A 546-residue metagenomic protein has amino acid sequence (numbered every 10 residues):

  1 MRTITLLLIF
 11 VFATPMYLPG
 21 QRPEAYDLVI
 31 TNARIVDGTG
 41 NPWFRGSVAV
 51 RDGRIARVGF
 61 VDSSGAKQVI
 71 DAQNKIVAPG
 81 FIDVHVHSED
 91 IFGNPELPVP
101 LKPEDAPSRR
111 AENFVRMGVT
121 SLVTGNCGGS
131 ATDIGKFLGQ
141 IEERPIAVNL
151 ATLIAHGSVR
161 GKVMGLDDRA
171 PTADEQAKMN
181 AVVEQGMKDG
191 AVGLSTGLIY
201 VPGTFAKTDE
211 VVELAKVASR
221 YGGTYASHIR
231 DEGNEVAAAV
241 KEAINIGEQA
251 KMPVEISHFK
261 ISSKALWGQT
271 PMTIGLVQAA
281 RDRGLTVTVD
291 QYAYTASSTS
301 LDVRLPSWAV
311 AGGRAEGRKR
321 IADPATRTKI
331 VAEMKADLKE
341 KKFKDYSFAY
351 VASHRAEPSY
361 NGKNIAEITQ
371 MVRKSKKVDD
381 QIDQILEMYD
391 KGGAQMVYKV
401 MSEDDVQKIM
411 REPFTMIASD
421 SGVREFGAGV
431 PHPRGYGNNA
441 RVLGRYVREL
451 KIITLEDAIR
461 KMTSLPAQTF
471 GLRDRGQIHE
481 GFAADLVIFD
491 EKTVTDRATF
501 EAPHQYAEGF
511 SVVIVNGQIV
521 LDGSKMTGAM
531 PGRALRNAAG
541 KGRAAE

Functional and structural regions predicted by a protein language model:
T5-M16: Bacterial N-terminal signal peptides
R22-Y26, I35-G80: Histidine-rich, glycine-flanked metal-binding segment
A33, D323, K408-F414, S419-D420 (+1 more regions): C-terminal cap of metal-dependent C-N hydrolases
A33, V48, G53, N74 (+13 more regions): Divalent metal-coordination and catalytic microenvironments
I35-S47, G393-V406, I453-I459, A467-H504: Acidic, glycine-enriched loop/beta-strand segments at the rims of small-molecule binding/catalytic pockets
K75-V77, F81-T196, A215-G222, R281 (+2 more regions): Divalent-metal coordination cores built from histidine and acidic residues
L153-I154, S158, K162-A173, A177-V201 (+4 more regions): Active-site neighborhoods of metal-dependent hydrolases
Q185-A243: Divalent metal-binding pocket/active-site signature
